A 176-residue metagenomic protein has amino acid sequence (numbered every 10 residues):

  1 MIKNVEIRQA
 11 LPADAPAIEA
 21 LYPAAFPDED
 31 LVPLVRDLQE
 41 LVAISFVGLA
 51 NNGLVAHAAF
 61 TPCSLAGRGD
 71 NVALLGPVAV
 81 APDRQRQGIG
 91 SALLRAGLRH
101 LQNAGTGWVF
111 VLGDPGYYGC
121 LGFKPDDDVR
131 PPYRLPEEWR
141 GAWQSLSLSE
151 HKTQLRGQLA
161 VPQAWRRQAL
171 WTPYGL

Functional and structural regions predicted by a protein language model:
M1-L34, E40-V55, W143-Q144, S149-L176: Short amphipathic alpha-helix that is part of the acyltransferase structural core
L34-Q39, V129-Y133: Short, solvent-exposed loop/turn elements at beta->coil junctions and helix N-caps that rim active or binding pockets
S45-V47, G53-S64, N71-A79: Conserved beta-strand in the GNAT
C63-L65, D83, S149: Short coil/turn motifs at secondary-structure junctions
A66-R68, L135-P136, H151: Short glycine/serine/proline-enriched coil/turn segments at secondary-structure junctions
R84, G88-A96, T106: Conserved acetyl-CoA pyrophosphate-binding loop and the N-cap/start of the following alpha-helix in GNAT-like
R86-Q87, S91, P136-L148: Accessory recognition modules or surfaces
N103-G107, G113-W139: Conserved active-site alpha-helix within GNAT-family acetyltransferase domains
